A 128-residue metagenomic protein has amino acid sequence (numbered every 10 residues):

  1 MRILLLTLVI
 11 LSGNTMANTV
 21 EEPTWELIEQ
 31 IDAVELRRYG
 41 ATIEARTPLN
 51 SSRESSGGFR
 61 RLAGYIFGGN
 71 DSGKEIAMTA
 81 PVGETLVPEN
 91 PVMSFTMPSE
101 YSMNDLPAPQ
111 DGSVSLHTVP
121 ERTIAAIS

Functional and structural regions predicted by a protein language model:
I3-S12: Sec-dependent N-terminal signal peptides
G13-S128: A solvent-exposed interaction/effector surface
